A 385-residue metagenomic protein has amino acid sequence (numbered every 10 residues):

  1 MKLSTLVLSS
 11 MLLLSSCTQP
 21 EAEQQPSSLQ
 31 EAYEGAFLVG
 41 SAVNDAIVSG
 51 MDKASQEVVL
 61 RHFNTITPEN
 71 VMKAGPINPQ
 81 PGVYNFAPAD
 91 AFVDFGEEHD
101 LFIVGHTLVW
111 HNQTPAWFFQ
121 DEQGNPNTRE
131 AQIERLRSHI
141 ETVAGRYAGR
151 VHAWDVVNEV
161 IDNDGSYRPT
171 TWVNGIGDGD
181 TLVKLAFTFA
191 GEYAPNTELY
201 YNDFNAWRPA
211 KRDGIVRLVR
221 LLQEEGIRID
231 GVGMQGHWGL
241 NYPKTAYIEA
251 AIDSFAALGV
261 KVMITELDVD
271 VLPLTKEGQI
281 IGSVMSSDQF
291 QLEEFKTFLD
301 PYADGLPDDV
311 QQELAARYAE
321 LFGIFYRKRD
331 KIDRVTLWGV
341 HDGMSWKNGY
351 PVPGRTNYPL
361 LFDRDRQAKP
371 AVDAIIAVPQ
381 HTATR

Functional and structural regions predicted by a protein language model:
L14-S16: C-terminal motif of bacterial Sec signal peptides marking the signal peptidase cleavage site
T18-P20: Bacterial signal peptide processing site
E23-T65, E69: Boundary/entry segment of secreted carbohydrate-active catalytic domains
L29, W117, R146, D155 (+6 more regions): Aromatic-rich peripheral "rim/lid" segments of glycoside hydrolase catalytic domains that contact and position glycan
Q30-E34, A54-N64, D90-F102, A144-A148 (+4 more regions): Acidic (Asp/Glu)-rich catalytic clusters
A42-K53, A74-A87, I161-G165, N205-G214 (+3 more regions): Acidic-and-aromatic substrate-binding clefts and catalytic sites of carbohydrate-active enzymes
A46-H62, E134-V143, A210-L222, Y318-I324: Short, acidic/polar
R61, T65-P79, P88-W207, P273: Substrate-binding cleft and catalytic face of glycoside hydrolase catalytic domains, especially the flexible beta-alpha
